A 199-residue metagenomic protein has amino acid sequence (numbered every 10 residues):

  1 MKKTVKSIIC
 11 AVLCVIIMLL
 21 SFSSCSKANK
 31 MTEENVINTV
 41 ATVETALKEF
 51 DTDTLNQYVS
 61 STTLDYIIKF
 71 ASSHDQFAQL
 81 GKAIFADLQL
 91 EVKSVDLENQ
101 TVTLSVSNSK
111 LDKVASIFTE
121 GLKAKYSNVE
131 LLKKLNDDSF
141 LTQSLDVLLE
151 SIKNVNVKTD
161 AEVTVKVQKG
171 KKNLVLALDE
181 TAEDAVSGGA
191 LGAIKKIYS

Functional and structural regions predicted by a protein language model:
T4-K27: Sec-dependent N-terminal signal peptides of Gram-positive bacterial secreted proteins and lipoproteins
L20-T45, E49: Short, low-complexity N-terminal intrinsically disordered segments enriched in polar/charged residues
M31-E34, N38, S72, S139 (+1 more regions): Alpha-helix boundary/N-cap detector
I37-E44, T52, N56, A115 (+2 more regions): Extracytoplasmic/secreted envelope proteins and their assembly/folding machinery, especially bacterial periplasmic
V40-V43, L90-V92, V102-L104, V163-V167 (+1 more regions): Hydrophobic beta-strand residues in large extracellular and virion-surface proteins
D53-T54, S109-L111, K172-L174, D184: Primarily extracytoplasmic ectodomains and periplasmic/lumenal surface modules that are beta-strand-rich
N56-N128: Short solvent-exposed beta->alpha transition segments
K123-Q143, V147, S151-S199: Short beta-strand edge/turn micro-motifs at domain boundaries
